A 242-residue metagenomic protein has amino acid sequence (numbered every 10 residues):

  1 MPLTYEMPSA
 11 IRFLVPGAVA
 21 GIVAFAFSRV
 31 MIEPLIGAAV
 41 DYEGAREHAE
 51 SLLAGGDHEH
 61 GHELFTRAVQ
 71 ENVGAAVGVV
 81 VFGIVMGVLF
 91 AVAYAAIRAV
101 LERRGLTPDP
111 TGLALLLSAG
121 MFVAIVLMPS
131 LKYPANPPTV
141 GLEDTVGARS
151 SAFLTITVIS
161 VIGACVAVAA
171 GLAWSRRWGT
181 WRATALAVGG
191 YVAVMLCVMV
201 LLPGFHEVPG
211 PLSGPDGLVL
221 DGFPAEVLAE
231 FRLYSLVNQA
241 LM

Functional and structural regions predicted by a protein language model:
M1-M242: Juxtamembrane/disordered regions of integral membrane proteins
